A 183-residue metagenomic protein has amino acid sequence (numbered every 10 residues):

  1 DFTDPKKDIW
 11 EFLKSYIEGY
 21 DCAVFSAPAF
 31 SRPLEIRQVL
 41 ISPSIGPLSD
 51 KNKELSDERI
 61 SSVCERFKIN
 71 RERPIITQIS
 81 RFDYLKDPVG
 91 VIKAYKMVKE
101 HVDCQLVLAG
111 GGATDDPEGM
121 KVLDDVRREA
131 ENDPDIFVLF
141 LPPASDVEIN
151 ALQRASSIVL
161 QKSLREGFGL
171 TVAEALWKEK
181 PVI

Functional and structural regions predicted by a protein language model:
T3-C64: A short, active-site helix/loop in glycosyltransferases that binds the activated sugar's phosphate group
K53-I75, K99-V102: Nucleotide-sugar donor-binding and catalytic loop/hinge architecture of NDP-sugar-dependent glycosyltransferases
E65-K86, I92, L106-V107: Conserved donor-binding/catalytic core segment of Leloir-type glycosyltransferases
G110-A151: Nucleotide-activated donor-binding/catalytic signature segment of Leloir-type glycosyltransferases, i.e., the conserved
S157, E179: A short alpha->beta transition loop at the rim of the catalytic pocket in nucleotide-sugar-dependent
L164: Aromatic "clamp/platform" in nucleotide-sugar-dependent glycosyltransferases that forms part of the donor/acceptor
G169-V172: Short glycine/serine-rich donor-binding loops of glycosyltransferases
P181-I183: Short hydrophobic beta-strand element within catalytic cores of glycosyltransferases and related nucleotide-activated
